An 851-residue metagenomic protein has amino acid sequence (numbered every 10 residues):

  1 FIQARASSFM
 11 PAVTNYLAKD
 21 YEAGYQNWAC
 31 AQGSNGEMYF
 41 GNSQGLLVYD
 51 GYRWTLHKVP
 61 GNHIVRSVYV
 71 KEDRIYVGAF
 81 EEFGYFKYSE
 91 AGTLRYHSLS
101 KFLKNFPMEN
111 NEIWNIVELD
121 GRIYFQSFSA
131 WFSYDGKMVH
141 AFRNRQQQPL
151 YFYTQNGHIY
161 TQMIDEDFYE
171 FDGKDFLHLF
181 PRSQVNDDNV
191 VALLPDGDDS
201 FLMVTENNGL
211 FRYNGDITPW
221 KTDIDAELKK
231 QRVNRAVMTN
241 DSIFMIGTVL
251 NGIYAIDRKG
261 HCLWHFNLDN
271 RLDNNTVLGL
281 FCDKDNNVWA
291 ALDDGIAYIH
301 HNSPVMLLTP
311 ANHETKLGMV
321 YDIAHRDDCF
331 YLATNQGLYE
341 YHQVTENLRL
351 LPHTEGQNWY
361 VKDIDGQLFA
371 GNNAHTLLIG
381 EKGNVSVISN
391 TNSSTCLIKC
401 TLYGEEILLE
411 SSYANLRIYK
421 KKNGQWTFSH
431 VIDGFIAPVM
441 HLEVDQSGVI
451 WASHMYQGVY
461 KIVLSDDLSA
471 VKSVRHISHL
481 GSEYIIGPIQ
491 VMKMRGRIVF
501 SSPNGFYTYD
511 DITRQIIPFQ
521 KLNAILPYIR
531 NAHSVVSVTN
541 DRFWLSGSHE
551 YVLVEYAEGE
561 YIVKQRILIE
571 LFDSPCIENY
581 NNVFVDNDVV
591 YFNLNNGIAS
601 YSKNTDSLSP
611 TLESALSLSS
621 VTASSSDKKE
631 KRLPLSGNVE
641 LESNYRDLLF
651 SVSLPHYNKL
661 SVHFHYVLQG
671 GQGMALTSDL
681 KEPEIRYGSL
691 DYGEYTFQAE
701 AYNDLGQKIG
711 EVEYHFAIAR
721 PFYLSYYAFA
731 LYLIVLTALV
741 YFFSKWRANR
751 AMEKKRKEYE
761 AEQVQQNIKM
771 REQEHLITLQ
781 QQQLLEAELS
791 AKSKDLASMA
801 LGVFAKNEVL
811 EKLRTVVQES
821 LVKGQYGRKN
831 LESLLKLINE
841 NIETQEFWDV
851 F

Functional and structural regions predicted by a protein language model:
F1-I718, S725-Y726, A730-S744: Carboxylate-rich, polar loop motifs that coordinate divalent cations or form catalytic acidic clusters
Y25, I253, V431, A761 (+5 more regions): Short, flexible segments with low predicted structural confidence
M306-A311, A738-A805: Cytosolic signal-transmission helices at domain junctions
A805-D849: Histidine phosphotransfer helical core of two-component systems
